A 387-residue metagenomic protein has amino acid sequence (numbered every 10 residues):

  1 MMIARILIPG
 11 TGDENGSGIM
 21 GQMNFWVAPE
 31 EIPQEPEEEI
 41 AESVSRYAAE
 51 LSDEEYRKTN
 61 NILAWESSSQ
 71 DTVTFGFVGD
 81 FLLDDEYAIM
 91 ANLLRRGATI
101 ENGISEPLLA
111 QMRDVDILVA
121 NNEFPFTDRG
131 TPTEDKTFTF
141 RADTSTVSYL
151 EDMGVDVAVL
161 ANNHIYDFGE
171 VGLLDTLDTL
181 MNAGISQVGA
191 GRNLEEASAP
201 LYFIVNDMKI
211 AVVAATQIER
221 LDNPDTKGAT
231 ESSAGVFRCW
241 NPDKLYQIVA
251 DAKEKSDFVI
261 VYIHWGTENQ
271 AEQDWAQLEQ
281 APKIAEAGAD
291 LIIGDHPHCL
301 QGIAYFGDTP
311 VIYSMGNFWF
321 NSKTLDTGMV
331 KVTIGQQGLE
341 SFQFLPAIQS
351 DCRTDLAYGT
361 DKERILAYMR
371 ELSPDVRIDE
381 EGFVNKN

Functional and structural regions predicted by a protein language model:
I3, L7-G10, G21, F25-N387: Acidic, metal/ion-coordinating pockets
G12-G18: Lumenal/extracellular ectodomains and adaptor appendage modules of the eukaryotic vesicle/secretory system
